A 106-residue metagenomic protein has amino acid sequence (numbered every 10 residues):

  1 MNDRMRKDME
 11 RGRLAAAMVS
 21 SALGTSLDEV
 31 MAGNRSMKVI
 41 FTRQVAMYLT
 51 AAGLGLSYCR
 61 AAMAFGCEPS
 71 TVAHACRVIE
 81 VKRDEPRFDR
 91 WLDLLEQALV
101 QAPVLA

Functional and structural regions predicted by a protein language model:
M1-A17: General nucleic-acid-binding
A16, S57-Y58: Helix-turn-helix DNA-binding elements, focusing on the entry/boundary residues of the two helices that contact DNA
S21-R43: Short, Lys/Arg-enriched anionic-surface-contact patches
I40-L56: Short, amphipathic alpha-helical "recognition" segments used to contact nucleic acids or chromatin
A51, C76-I79, R83: DNA major-groove recognition helix of helix-turn-helix
C59-E68: Short alpha-helical "recognition helix" segments of helix-turn-helix
T71-A73: Helix-turn-helix DNA-binding helix
R83-A102: Short Lys/Arg-enriched helix C-cap and helix-to-coil transition segments that create basic nucleic-acid-contact patches
